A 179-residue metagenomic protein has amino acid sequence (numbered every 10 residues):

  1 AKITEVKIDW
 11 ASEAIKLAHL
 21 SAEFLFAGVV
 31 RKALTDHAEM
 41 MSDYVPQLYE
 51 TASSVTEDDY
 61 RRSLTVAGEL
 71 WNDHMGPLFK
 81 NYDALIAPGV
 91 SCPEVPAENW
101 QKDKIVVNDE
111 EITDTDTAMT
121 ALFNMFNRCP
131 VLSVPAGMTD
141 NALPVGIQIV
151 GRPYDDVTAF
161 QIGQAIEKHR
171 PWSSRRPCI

Functional and structural regions predicted by a protein language model:
A1-D9: Acidic-enriched catalytic cores of C-N bond-cleaving enzymes acting on peptides and small amides
K2, L20-G76, G89-C92, S133-L143: Short helix-loop capping/hinge segments that flank enzyme active sites or metal/cofactor-binding pockets
R61, T65, M125-I179: Structural helix-boundary/capping segments
D83: Conserved acidic residues
V95-T117: Short, surface-exposed loop/helix-turn segments at secondary-structure junctions that function as lids/hinges flanking
T113-N127: Hydrophobic alpha-helical segments in the ANL/AMP-binding
